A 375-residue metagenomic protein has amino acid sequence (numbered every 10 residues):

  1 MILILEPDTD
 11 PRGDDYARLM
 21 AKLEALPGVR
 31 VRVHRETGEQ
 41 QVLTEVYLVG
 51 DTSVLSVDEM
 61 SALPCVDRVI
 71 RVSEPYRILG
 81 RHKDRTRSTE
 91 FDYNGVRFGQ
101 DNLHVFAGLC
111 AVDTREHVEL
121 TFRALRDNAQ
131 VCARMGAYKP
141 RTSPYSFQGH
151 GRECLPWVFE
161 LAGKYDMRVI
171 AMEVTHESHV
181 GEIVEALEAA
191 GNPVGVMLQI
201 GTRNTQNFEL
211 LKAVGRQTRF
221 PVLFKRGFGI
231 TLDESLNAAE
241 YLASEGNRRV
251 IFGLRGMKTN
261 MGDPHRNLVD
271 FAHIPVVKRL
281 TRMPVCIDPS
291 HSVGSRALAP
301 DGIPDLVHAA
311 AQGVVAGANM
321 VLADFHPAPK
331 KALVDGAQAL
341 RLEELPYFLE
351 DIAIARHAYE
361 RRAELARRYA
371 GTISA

Functional and structural regions predicted by a protein language model:
M1, D10, L19-K22, Q312-A375: Structured C-terminal cap/extension of enzyme domains
M1-V105: Non-catalytic terminal accessory/regulatory regions of metabolic enzymes
Y93, F98, Q206-F325: Catalytic alpha/beta core domains of metabolic enzymes, predominantly
L103-L109, V131-G136, V169-M172, V196-I200 (+4 more regions): Hydrophobic faces of well-ordered beta-strands that scaffold small-molecule active sites in alpha/beta enzyme cores
L103-L120, S143-G149, V169-V174, Q199-T202 (+2 more regions): Active-site mouth loops of central-metabolism enzymes
R134-E153, F325-G336: Glycine-rich, proline-tolerant flexible connector loops at the mouths of alpha/beta enzymes
P140-G195, N207-E209: N-terminal active-site wall of soluble small-molecule enzyme domains
Q148-M172, V214-P221, F271-I287, Q338-Y359: Alpha-helix-loop-beta-strand connector modules within alpha/beta enzyme cores
